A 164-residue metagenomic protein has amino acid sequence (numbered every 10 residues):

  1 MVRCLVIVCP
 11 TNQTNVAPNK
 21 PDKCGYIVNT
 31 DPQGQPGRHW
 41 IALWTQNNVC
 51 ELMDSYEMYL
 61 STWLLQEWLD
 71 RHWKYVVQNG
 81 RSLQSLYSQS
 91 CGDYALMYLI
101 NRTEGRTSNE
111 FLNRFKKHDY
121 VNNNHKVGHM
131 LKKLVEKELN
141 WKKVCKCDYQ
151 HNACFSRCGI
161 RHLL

Functional and structural regions predicted by a protein language model:
M1-P32, W63-L64: Conserved active-site-adjacent core of cysteine acyl-enzyme catalytic domains
C24-E104: Cysteine protease-like catalytic core of ubiquitin/ubiquitin-like
W73-N152: C-terminal folded domains that constitute the principal catalytic or ligand-binding module of multi-domain proteins
R161-L164: Cross-family signature of deubiquitinases and ubiquitin-like deconjugating cysteine proteases
